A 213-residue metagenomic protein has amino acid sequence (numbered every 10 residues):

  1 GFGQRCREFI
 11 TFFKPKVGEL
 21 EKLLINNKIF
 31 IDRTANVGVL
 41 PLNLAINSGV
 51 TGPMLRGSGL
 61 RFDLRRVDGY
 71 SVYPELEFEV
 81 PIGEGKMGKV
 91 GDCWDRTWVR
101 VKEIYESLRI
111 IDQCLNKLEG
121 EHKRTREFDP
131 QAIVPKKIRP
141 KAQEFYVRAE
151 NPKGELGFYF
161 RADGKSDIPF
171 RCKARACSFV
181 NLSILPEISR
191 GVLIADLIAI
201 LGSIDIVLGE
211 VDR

Functional and structural regions predicted by a protein language model:
G1-R213: Active-site bordering "gate/hinge" segments that shape substrate access to catalytic or cofactor-binding pockets
